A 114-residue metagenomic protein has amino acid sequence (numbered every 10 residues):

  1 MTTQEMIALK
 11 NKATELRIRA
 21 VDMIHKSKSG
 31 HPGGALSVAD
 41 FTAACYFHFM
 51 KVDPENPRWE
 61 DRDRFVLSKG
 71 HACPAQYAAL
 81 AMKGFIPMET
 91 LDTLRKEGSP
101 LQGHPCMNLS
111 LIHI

Functional and structural regions predicted by a protein language model:
M1-L16: N-terminal hydrophobic or amphipathic helices/low-complexity stretches enriched in small/hydrophobic/Pro/Gly
L9, A20-M23, L36-I112: Cofactor-binding active-site loop characterized by glycine-rich and histidine/acidic residues
A13-S29: N-terminal capping segment at the start of a domain
E15-L16, G33, S37: N-terminal glycine-rich anion-binding loops that anchor highly charged ligand groups
H31, H113: Histidine-centered divalent metal-coordination motifs
